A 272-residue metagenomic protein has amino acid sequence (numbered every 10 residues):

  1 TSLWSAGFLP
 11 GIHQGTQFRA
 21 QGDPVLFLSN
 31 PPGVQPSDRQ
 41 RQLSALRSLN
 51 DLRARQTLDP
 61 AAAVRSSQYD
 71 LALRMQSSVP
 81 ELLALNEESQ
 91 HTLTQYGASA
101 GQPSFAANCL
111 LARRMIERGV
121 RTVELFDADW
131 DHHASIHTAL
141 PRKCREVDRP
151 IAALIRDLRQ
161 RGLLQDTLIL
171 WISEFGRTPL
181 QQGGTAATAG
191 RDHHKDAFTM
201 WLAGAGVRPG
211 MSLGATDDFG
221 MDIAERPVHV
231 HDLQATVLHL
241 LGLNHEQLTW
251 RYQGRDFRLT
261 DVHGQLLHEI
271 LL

Functional and structural regions predicted by a protein language model:
T1-L272: Ligand-binding pockets and gating/stacking loops
